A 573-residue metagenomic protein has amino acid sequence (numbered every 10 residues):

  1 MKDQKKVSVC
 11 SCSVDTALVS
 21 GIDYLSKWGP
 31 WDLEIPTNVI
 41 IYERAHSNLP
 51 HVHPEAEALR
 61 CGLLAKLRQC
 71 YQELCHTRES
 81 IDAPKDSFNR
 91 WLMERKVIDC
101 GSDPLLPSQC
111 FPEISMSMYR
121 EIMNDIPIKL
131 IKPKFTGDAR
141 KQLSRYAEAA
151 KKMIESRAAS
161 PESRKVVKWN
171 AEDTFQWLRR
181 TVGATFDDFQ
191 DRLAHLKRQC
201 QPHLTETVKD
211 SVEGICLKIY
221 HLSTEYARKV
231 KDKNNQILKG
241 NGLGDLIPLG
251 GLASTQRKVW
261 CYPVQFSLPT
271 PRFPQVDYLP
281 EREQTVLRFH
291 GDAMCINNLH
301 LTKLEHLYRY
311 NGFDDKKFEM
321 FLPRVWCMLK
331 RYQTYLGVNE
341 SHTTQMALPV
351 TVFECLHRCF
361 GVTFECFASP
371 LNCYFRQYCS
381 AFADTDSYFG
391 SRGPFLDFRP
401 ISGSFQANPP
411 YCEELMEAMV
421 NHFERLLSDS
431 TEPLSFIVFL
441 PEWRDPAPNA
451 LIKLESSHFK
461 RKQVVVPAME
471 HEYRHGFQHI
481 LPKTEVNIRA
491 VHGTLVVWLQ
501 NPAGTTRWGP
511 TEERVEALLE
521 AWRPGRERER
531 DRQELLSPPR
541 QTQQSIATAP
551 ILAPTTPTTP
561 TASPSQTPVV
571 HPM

Functional and structural regions predicted by a protein language model:
M1-A407, Y411-M573: Class I S-adenosyl-L-methionine
